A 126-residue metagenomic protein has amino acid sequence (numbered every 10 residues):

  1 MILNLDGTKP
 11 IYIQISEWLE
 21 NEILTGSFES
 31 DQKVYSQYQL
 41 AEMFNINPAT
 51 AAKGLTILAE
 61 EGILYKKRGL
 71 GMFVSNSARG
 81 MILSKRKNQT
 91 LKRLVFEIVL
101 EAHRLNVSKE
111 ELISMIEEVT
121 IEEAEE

Functional and structural regions predicted by a protein language model:
M1-V34, Q39, Q89, R93-E125: Extreme N-terminal segment that seeds HTH/winged-HTH DNA-binding domains in transcriptional regulators
S27-F28, Q32, E60-G69, F73-N76: Beta-hairpin "wing" of winged helix-turn-helix
K33-Y65: N-terminal helix-turn-helix
I57, L70-M72, L91, I113: General helical structural elements
L70, V74-N88: Short, charge-rich, low-complexity interaction segments located in flexible loops at or near secondary-structure
L83, E125-E126: Short low-complexity, flexible loop/linker segments enriched in glycine and/or proline with clustered acidic
